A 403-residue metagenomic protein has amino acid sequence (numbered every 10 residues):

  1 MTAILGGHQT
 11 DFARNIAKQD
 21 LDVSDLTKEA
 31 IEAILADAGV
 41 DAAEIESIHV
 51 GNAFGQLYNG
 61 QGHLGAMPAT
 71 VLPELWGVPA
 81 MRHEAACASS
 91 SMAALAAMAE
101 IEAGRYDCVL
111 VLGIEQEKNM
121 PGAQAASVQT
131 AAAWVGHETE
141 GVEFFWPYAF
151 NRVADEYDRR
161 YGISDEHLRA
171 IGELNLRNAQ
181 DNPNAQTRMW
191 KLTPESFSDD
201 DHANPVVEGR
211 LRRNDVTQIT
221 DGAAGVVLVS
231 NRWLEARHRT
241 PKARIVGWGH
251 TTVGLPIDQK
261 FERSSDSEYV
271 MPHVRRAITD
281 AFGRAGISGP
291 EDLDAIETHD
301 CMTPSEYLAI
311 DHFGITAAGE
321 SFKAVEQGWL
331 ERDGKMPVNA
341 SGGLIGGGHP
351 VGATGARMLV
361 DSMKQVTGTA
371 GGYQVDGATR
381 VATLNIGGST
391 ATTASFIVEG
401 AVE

Functional and structural regions predicted by a protein language model:
M1-C87, A96, V153-S164, Q186-F197 (+5 more regions): Conserved active-site "lid/cap" helical segment
M1-S24, G136-H137, R159, A170 (+8 more regions): Condensing-enzyme catalytic core mediating Claisen C-C bond formation in acyl metabolism
L21-E29, V40-A43, N59, H63 (+11 more regions): Conserved active-site and cofactor/substrate-binding residues in soluble primary-metabolism enzymes
A42-N52, P79-A85, D107-I114, E166-L174 (+5 more regions): Beta-strand segments within the central parallel beta-sheet cores of soluble alpha/beta enzyme folds
G55-H63, L255-E262, D300-K323, G334 (+2 more regions): Short glycine/threonine-rich loop-to-helix capping motif typified by GTGT followed within a few residues by an Asp-Pro
G55-L112, Q116-A149, W190-Q218, V253-L255 (+2 more regions): Conserved catalytic cysteine-centered active-site region of acyl-thioester-dependent Claisen-condensing enzymes
M67-P68, L72-L75, S264-Y269, P290 (+2 more regions): Glycine- and aromatic-enriched membrane alpha-helices
E84-E115, P147-N184, V226-R232, G347-A370: Active-site-proximal alpha-helical scaffold in enzymes
